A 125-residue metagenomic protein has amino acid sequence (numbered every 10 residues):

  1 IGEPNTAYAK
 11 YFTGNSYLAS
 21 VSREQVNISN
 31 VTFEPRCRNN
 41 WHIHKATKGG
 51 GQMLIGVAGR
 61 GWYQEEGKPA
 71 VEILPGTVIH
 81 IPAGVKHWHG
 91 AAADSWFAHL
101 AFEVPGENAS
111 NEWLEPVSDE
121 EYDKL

Functional and structural regions predicted by a protein language model:
I1-S29, N40, S110-L125: A short, N-terminal "cap"/entry segment at the start of jelly-roll beta-barrel domains of the cupin/DSBH fold
S16, S20, E34-I55: Catalytic core of non-heme Fe(II) oxygenases with the double-stranded beta-helix
L18-S20, I28-T32, M53, A70 (+2 more regions): Conserved hydrophobic/aromatic beta-strand scaffold that supports enzyme active sites
E24, E34-R36, G56, E66 (+2 more regions): A short, compositionally biased micro-patch
E24-V26, E34-R38, R60, E107-N108: Short, charged/polar surface micro-motifs in flexible loops or helix N-caps
R38, K48-P75, V85: A short beta-strand-loop-beta hairpin characteristic of the jelly-roll/cupin
W62, L74, A83-N111: Ligand-binding loop in jelly-roll beta-barrel domains
